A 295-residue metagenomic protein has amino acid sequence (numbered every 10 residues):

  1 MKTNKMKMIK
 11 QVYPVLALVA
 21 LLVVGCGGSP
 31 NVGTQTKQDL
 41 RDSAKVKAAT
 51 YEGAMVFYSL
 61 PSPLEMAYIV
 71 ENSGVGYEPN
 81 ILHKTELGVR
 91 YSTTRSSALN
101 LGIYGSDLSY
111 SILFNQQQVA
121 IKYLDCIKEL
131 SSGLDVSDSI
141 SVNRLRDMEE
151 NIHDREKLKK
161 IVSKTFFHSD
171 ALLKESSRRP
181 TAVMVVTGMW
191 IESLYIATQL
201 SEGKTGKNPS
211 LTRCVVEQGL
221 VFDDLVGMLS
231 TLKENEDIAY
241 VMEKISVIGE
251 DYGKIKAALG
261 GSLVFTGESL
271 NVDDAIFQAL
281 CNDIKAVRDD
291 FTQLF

Functional and structural regions predicted by a protein language model:
K2-L16: Bacterial N-terminal signal peptides that target proteins for export
L22-G25: C-terminal motif of bacterial Sec signal peptides marking the signal peptidase cleavage site
G27-P30: Bacterial signal peptide processing site
Q35-D147: N-terminal Sec/ER secretory leader and immediately downstream segment of secreted/extracellular precursors
V89, T93-S96, L108-N115, V119 (+7 more regions): Non-transmembrane, amphipathic alpha-helical segments
L108-N115, L134, L172-S176, A197-T205 (+4 more regions): Secondary-structure edge/capping motif, primarily at the C-terminal ends of alpha-helices and the immediately following
D154-I238: Extended amphipathic alpha-helical interaction segments
M228-F295: A cross-kingdom marker for long, charged
